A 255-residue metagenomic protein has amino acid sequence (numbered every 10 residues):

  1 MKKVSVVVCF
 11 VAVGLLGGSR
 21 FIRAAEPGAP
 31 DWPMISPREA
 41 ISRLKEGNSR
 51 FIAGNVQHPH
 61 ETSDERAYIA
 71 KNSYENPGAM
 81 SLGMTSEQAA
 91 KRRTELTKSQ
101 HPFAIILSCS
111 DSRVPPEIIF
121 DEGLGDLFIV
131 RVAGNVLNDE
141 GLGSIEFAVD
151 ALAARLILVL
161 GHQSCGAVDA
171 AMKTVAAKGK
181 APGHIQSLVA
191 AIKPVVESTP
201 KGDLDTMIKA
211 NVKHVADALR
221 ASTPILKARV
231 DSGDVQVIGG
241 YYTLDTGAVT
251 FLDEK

Functional and structural regions predicted by a protein language model:
M1-V8: Bacterial N-terminal signal peptides that target proteins for export
V8-G17: Bacterial N-terminal signal peptides
I22-S99, L124-G125, G134-E146, D150-R155 (+1 more regions): Divalent-metal-activated hydrolytic enzyme cores
P102-A104: Glycine/small-residue-rich phosphate/adenosyl-binding loop
S108-R113, A133-V136, H162-C165: Short glycine-enriched loops at secondary-structure junctions
D111-E117, L124: Acidic/His-rich structured neighborhood in mature extracellular/periplasmic domains
D121-I129: Short helix-loop-beta junction
V159: Conserved functional hotspot residues or short segments at active or partner-binding sites across diverse domains
